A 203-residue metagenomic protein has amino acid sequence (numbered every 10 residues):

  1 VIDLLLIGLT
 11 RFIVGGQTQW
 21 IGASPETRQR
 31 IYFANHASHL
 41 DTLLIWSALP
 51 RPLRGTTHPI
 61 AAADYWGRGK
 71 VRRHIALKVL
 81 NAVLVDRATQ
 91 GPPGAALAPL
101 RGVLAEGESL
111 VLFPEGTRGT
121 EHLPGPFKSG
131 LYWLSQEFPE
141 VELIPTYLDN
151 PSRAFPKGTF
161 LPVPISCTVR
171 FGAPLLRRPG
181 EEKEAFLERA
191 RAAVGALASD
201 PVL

Functional and structural regions predicted by a protein language model:
V1-G15, R68-N81, F155, T159-P164: Alpha-helical membrane-targeting segments
L4-H36, A105: Helix-to-loop junction immediately C-terminal to a conserved catalytic motif
G16, G55-T57, L80, E108 (+1 more regions): A structural micro-motif
W20, V83-R87, R177: Short acidic-hydrophobic, aromatic-tinged amphipathic segments that line or gate anion-handling sites
E26-A88: Catalytic core of membrane glycerolipid acyltransferases/transacylases, capturing the structured, soluble-facing
H74, S109, T120-E184: A cross-family acyltransferase "interaction/gating" segment
A82-P124: Internal catalytic-core helix/loop-beta-alpha segment that presents or stabilizes conserved functional determinants
L97-A98, G102, C167-G195, P201: A charged, well-structured terminal subsegment
